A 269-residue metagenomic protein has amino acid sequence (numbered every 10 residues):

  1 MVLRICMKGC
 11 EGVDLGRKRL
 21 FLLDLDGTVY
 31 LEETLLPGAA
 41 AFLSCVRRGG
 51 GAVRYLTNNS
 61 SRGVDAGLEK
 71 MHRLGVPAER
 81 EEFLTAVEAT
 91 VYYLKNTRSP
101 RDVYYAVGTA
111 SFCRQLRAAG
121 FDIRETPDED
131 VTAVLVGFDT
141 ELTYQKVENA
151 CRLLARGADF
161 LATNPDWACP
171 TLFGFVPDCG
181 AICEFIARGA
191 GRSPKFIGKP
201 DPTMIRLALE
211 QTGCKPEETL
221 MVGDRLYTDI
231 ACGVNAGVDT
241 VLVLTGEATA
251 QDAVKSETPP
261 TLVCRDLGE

Functional and structural regions predicted by a protein language model:
I5-L23, L31-G49, S60-L84, V91-E269: Asp-based, Mg2+/Mn2+-dependent phosphohydrolase catalytic module
A52: N-terminal phosphate-binding loop and flanking beta/alpha elements of the actin-like ATPase fold
